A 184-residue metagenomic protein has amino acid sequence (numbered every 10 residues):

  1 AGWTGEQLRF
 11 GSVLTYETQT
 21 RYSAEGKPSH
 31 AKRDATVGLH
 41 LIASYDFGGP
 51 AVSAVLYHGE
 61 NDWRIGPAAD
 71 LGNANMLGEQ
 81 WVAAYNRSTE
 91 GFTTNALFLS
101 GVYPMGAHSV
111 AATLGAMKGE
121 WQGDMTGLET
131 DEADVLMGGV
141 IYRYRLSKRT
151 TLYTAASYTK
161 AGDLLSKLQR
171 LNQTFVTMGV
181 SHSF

Functional and structural regions predicted by a protein language model:
G2-M137: Detector for outer-membrane/organellar transmembrane beta-barrel domains, recognizing the amphipathic beta-strand
A111, T151-A155, M178-S181: C-terminal amphipathic alpha-helical "assembly" element that mediates oligomerization/partner interfaces or acts as
M117-W121, S147-R149, T159-A161: Short Gly/Pro-enriched loop/turn and capping motifs at secondary-structure junctions
E132, L165-R170: Solvent-exposed loop/turn segments connecting transmembrane beta-strands in outer-membrane beta-barrel proteins
M137-V140, M178: A generic structural signal for well-ordered alpha-helical surface patches
G139-S157: C-terminal closing repeat unit and adjoining cap/tail of repeat-based domains
A155-K167: Low-complexity, intrinsically disordered Gly/Pro/Thr-rich segments
N172-F184: Outer-membrane beta-barrel "beta-signal"
